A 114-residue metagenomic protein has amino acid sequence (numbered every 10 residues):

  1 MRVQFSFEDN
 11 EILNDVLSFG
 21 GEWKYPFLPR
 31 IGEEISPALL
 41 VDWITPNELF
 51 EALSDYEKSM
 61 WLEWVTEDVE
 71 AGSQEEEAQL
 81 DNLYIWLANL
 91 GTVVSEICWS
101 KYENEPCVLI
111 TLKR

Functional and structural regions predicted by a protein language model:
M1-L17: Short, basic/aromatic beta-hairpin or loop at an interaction surface
R2-S6, E34, C107-T111: Ordered hydrophobic segments in well-structured contexts
F7, A38-L40: Conserved "cap/hinge" positions at secondary-structure junctions
V16-Y25: Short alpha-helix capping/helix-loop boundary micro-motifs
P26-I35: Short, well-ordered loop/turn sites that connect or cap secondary structure elements
V41-L87: Mixed-charge, low-complexity intrinsically disordered segments
Q74-R114: Short, compact, well-ordered microdomains
